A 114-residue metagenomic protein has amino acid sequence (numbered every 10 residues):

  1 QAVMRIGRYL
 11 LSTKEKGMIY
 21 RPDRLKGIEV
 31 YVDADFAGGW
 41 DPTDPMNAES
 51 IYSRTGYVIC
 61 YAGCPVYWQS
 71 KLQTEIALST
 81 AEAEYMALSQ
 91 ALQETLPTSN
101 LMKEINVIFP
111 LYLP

Functional and structural regions predicted by a protein language model:
Q1-P114: Divalent metal-binding acidic/histidine catalytic loops
